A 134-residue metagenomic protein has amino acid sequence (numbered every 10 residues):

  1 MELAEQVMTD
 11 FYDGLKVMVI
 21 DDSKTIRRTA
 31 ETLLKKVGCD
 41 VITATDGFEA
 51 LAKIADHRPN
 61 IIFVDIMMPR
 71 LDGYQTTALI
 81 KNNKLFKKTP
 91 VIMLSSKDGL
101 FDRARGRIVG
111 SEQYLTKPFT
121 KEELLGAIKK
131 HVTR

Functional and structural regions predicted by a protein language model:
M1-K16, E122-R134: Non-catalytic signal-transmission and effector/linker regions of two-component phosphorelay proteins
R28-K36: Charged docking surfaces used in two-component/phosphorelay signaling
G38-T45, K53: Short hydrophobic/Thr-rich beta-strand motif most characteristic of the beta2 strand and flanking loop of CheY-like
H57-F63: Active-site beta3 strand of CheY-like receiver
M68: Receiver (REC) domain active-site loop signature in two-component systems and cognate sites in sensor histidine kinases
